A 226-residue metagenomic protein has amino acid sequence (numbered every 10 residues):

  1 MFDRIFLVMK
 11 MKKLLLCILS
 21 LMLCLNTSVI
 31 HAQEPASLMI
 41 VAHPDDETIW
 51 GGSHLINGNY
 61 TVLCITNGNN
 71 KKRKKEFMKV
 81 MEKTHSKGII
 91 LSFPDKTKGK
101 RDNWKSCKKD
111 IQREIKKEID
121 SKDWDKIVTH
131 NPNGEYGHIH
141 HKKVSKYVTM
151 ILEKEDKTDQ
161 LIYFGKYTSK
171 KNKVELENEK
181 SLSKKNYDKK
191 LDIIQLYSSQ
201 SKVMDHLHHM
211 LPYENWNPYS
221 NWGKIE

Functional and structural regions predicted by a protein language model:
M1-D3, C24: Intrinsically disordered, low-complexity peptide-like regions
D3-R4, M9-L14: Positively charged n-region of N-terminal signal peptides that target proteins for export
K12, L25, P44-D46: Residue-level micro-sites within transmembrane alpha helices that shape and flank functional polar/acidic positions
K12-K13, R73, K190: Basic side chains
C17-N26: Bacterial N-terminal signal peptides
I30-K122, T149-T158: Active-site rim/loop-helix segments in enzyme catalytic domains that contact anionic ligands
I30-S37, G58, C107-E226: Metal-dependent de-N-acetylase/amidase catalytic core
